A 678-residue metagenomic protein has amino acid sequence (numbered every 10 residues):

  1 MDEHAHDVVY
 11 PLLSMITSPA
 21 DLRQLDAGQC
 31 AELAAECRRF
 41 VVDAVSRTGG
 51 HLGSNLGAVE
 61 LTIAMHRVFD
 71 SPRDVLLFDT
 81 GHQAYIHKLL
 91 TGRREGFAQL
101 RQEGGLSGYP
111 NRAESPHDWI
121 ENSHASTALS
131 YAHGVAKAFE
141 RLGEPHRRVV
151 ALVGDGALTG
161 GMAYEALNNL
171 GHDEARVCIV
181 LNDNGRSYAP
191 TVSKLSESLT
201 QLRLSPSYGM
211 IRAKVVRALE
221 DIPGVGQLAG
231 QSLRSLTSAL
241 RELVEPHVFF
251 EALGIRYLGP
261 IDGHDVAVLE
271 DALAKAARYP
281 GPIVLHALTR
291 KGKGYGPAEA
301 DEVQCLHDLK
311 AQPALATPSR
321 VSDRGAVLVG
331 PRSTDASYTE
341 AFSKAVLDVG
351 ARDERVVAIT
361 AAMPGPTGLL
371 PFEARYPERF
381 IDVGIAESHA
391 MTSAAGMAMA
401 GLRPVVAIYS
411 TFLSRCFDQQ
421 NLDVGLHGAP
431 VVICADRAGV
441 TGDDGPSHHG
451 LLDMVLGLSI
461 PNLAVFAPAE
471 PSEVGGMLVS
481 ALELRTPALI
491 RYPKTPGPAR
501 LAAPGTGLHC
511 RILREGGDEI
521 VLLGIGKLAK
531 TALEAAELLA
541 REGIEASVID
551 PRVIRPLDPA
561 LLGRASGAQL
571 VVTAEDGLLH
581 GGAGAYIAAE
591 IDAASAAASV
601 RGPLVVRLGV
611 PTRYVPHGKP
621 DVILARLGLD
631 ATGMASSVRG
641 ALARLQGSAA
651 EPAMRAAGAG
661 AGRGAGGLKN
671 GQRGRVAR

Functional and structural regions predicted by a protein language model:
D2-T91, F249-D271, Y279, I283-T289: N-terminal amphipathic, basic-rich helices that act as targeting or association modules
A34-V42, H133, L347, L370-E373: Amphipathic, well-packed alpha-helical segments that form the structural scaffold of globular domains
A44-R47, A58-R67, Y131-K137, G161-D173 (+4 more regions): Short alpha-helical segments and helix-capping/turn motifs at coil-helix boundaries
H51-D173, R355-V356, L369-L370: Cofactor-binding active-site loop characterized by glycine-rich and histidine/acidic residues
L56, F78-T80, V153-G154, L181-D183 (+5 more regions): Glycine-rich, histidine-containing beta strand-loop boundary motifs that form or position
Q99-Y131, R141-H146, H172-Q304, G330 (+9 more regions): Thiamine diphosphate
V149, V153-A166, G368, F380 (+3 more regions): Extended, hydrophobic alpha-helical segments in both membrane/secreted and soluble proteins
H307-S319, D453, L458-L501: Helix-enriched interaction subdomains in cytosolic or periplasmic regions, typified by TIR/SEFIR signaling/NADase cores
